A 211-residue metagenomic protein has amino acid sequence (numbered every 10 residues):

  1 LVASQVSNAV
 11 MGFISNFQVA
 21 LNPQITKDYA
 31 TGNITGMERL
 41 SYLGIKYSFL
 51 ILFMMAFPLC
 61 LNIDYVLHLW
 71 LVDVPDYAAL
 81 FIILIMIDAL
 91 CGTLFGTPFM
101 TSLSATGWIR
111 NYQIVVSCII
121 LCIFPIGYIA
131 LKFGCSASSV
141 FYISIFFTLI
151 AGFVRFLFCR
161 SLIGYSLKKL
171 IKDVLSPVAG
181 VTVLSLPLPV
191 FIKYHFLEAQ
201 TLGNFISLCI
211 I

Functional and structural regions predicted by a protein language model:
L1-A9, K27-D28, D64-V74, K193-L197: Helix-terminus/linker motif at the lipid-water interface of multi-pass membrane proteins
L1-N8, R39, D73-I82, N204-S207: Interfacial/gating helices of multi-pass transporter permease domains
L1-V19, P23, I51-M55, I85-G92 (+2 more regions): Transmembrane helix-bundle signature of multi-pass secondary active exporters and lipid flippases
A3, S7-I45, P98-A105: Helix-loop junctions and terminal segments of transmembrane helices in multi-pass membrane transport/translocation
Q5-N8, L43, A56, Y65 (+4 more regions): Residue-level recognition of pore/gate-forming positions within transmembrane alpha-helices of multi-pass
I14, E38-L94, L121-I129, T182-F191: Alpha-helical transmembrane segments of multi-pass membrane transport and lipid-handling proteins
M86-I119, I163, L167: Membrane-interface junctions at transmembrane-helix termini in multi-pass inner-membrane proteins
R110, S117-F153, R160-S161, Y165-L167 (+1 more regions): Membrane-interface helix-loop junctions in multi-pass transport and translocation proteins
